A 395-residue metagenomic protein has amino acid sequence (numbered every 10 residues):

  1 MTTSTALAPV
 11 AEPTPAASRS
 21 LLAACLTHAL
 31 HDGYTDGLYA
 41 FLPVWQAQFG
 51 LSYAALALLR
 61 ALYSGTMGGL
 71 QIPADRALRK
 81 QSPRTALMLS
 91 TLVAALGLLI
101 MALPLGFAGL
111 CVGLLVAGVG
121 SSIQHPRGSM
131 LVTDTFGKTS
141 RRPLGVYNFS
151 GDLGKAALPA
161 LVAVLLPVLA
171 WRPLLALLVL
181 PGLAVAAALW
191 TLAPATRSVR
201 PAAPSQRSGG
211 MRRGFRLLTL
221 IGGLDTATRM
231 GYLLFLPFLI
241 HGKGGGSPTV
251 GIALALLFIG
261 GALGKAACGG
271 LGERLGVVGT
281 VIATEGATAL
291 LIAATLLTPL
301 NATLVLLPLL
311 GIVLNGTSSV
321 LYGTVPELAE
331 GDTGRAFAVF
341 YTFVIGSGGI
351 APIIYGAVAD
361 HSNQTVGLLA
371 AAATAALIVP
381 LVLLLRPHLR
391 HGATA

Functional and structural regions predicted by a protein language model:
D36, S64-I72, A156, F258-A266 (+1 more regions): Residue-level signature of mid-helix packing/kink "hotspots" within the transmembrane helices of 12-pass Major
L38-Y39, R213-A262: Extracytoplasmic gate region of multi-pass secondary transporters
G69-L105: Conserved MFS/SLC helix-loop-helix module at the cytosolic interface between two early adjacent transmembrane helices
L70-S82, G264-G276, A359-D360: Helix-to-loop junctions at the C-terminal end of transmembrane segments in multipass secondary transporters
G113-G151: Cytoplasmic helix-loop-helix junction between adjacent transmembrane helices in 12-TM secondary transporters
K138, Y147-A193: Helix-loop-helix hairpin linking two adjacent transmembrane segments in secondary transporters
G276-L321: C-terminal transmembrane helical hairpin of 12-TM major facilitator-type secondary transporters
G331-H361: A late C-terminal transmembrane helix in Major Facilitator Superfamily
